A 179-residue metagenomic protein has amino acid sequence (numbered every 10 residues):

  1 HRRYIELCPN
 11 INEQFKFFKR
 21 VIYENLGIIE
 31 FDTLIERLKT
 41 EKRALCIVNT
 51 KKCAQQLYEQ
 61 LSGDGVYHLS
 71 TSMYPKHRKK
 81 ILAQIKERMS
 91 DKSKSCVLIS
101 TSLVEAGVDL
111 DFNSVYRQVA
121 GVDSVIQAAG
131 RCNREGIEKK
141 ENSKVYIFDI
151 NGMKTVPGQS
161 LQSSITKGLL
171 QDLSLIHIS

Functional and structural regions predicted by a protein language model:
H1, T50-K51, T101-L103: A short beta-strand-to-loop transition that corresponds to the Sensor-1 phosphate-sensing loop of AAA+ P-loop ATPases
H1-R37: Interdomain hinge/linker at the junction between the two RecA-like core domains of SF2 helicases
V21-Y23, V66, V145: Generic structural signal for residues in well-ordered beta-strands
D32-T40, I47, K52, Q56-S62 (+6 more regions): C-terminal helicase lobe and adjacent C-terminal extensions/tails of nucleic-acid helicase motors
K42-C46, V66-Y67, S95-L98: Generic beta-sheet signal
D91-V104: Conserved two-lobed SF2 helicase motor
G107: Phosphate-handling catalytic cores of nucleic-acid transaction enzymes
D111: Short Gly/Thr/Asp-enriched flexible loops that form oxyanion-binding sites at enzyme active sites
